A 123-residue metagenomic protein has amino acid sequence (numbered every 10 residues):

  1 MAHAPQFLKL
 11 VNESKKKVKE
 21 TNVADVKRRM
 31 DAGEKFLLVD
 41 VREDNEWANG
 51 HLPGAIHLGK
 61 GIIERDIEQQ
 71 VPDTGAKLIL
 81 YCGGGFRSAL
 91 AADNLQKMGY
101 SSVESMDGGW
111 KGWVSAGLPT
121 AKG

Functional and structural regions predicted by a protein language model:
M1-L37, D44-K77, G83-G123: Rhodanese-like catalytic fold shared by cysteine-dependent sulfurtransferases and DSP/PTP-type phosphatases
